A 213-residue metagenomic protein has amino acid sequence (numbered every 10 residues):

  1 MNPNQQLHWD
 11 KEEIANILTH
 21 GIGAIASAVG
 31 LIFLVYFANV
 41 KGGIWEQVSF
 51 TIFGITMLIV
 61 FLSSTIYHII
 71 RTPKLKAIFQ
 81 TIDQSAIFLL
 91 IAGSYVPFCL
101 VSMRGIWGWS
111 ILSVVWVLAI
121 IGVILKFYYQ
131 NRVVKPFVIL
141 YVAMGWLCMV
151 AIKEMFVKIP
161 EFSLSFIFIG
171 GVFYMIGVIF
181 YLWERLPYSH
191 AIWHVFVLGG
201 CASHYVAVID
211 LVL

Functional and structural regions predicted by a protein language model:
M1-L213: Multi-pass alpha-helical transmembrane bundles in non-GPCR membrane proteins that perform intramembrane catalysis
